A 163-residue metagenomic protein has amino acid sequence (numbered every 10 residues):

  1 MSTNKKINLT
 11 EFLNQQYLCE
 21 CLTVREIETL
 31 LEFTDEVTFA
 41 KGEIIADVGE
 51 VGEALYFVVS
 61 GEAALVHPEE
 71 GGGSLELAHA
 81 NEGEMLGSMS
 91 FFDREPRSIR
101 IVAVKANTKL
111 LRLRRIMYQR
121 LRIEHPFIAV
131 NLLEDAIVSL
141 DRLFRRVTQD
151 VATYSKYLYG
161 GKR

Functional and structural regions predicted by a protein language model:
M1-R163: Cytosolic regulatory regions built on CNB/CRP/Popeye-like sensor folds
